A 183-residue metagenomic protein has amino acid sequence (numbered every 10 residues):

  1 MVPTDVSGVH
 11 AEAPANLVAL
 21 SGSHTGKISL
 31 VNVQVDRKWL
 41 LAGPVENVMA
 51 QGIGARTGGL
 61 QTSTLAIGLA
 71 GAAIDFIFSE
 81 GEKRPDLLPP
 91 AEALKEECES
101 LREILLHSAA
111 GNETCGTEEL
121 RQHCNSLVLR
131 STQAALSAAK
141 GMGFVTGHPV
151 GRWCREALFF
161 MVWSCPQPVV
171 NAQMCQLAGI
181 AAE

Functional and structural regions predicted by a protein language model:
M1-A11: A short core secondary-structure module
V6, V35, A139: Residue-level signal for pocket-adjacent positions within structured domains
A15-E99: Glycine-rich beta->alpha junctions and the first turn(s) of the following alpha-helix
L20, I28, G54, L60-A66 (+3 more regions): Long, contiguous hydrophobic alpha-helical segments, chiefly transmembrane helices and signal peptides
I67-A70, C98-L101, C124-S131, L158-C165: Alpha-helical transition-metal enzyme core signature, strongest for iron centers
E82, E99-L129, Q133-T146: C-terminal helix-coil-helix/basic helical segment that borders enzyme active sites and/or dimer interfaces and provides
L88-A93, T114-E119, H148-G151: Short, charged, amphipathic alpha-helical segments
M142-E183: Glycine-rich phosphate/cofactor-binding loops in nucleotide/flavin-utilizing enzymes
